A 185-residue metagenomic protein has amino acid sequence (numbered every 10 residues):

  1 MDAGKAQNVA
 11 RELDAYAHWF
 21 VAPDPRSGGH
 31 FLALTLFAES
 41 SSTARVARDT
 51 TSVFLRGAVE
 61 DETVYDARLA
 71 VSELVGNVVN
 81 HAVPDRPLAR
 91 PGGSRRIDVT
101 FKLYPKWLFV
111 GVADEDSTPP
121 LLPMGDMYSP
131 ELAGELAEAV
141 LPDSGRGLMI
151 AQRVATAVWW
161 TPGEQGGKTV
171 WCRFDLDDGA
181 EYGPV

Functional and structural regions predicted by a protein language model:
M1-T35, V79-V185: Conserved beta-strand-loop-beta-strand hairpin that lines the nucleotide-binding pocket of ATP/GTP-utilizing enzymes
G29-R48: STAS-typified acidic loop motif
R48-S72, L136, V140-P142: Conserved short strand/loop->alpha-helix "switch" segment adjacent to the catalytic nucleotide/phosphoryl-transfer site
D66-P84: Histidine-centered phosphotransfer motif of kinases
